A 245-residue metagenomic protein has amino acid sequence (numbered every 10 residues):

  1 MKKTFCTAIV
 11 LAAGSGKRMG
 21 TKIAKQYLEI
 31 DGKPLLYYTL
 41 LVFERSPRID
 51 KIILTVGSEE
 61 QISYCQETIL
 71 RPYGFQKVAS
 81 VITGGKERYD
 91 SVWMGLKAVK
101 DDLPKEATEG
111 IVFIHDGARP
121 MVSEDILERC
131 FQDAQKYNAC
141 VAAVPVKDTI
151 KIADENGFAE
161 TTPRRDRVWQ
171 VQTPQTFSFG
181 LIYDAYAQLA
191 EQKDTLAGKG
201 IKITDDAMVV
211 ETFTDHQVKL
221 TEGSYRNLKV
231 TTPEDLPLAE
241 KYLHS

Functional and structural regions predicted by a protein language model:
K3-I62: N-terminal glycine-rich phosphate-binding loop and ensuing alpha1 helix
I9-A13, T55-G57, I114-H115, A143-P145 (+2 more regions): Short beta-strand segments
V10, L36, G95, D116 (+3 more regions): Residue-level signal for inorganic ion chemistry
I30, I152-D154, T221, V230-T231: Short beta-strand-to-turn element immediately C-terminal to the catalytic PLP-Schiff-base lysine in fold type I
Y37-E109, Q192-K199: Conserved N-terminal catalytic core of the sugar/cofactor nucleotidyltransferase
K86-A153, Q172: Conserved beta-loop-beta/alpha segment of the NTase-like Rossmann-fold superfamily that binds/positions NTPs
I152-F177: Short, flexible, basic/aromatic active-site loop/helix in glycosyltransferases
W169-S245: Conserved alpha/beta core of the MobA/IspD/sugar-nucleotide pyrophosphorylase nucleotidyltransferase superfamily
